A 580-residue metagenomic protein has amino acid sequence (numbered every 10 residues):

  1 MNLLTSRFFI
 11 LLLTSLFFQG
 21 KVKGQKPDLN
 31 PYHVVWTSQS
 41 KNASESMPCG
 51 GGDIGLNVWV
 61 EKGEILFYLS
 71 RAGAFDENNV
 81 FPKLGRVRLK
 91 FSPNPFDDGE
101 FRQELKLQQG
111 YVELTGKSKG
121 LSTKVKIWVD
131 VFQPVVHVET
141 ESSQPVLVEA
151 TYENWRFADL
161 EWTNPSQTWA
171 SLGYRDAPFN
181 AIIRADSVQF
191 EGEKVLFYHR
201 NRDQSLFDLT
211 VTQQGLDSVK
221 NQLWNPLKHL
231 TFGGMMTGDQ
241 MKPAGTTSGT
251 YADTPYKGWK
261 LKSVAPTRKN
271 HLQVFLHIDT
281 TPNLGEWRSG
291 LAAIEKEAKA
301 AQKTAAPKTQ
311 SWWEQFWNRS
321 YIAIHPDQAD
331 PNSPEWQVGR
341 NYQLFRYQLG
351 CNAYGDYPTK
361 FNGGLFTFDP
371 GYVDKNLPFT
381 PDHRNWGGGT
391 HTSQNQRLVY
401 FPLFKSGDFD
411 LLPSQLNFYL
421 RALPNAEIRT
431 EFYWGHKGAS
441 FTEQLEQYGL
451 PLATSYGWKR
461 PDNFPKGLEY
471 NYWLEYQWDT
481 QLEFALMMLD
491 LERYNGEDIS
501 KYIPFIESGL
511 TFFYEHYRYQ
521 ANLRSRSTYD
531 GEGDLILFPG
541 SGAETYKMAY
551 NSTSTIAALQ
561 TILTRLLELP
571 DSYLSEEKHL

Functional and structural regions predicted by a protein language model:
M1-Q25: Bacterial Sec-dependent N-terminal signal peptides
Q25-R460, E492, I499, I556 (+3 more regions): Aromatic-residue-lined binding/catalytic grooves and analogous aromatic/hydrophobic interfacial grooves in multimeric
N332-W336, W386-T390, L403, L468-D479 (+4 more regions): Alpha-helix capping and helix-loop boundary segments enriched in small/acidic/polar residues
G355-G364, L412-P413, G496-K501, S508 (+1 more regions): Short, well-structured active-site flanking segments
L452-G457, N463-L482, L486, Y494: Extracellular/periplasmic, surface-exposed regions of secreted and cell-surface proteins
T480-L491, Y502-Y517: Extended, hydrophobic alpha-helical segments in both membrane/secreted and soluble proteins
N495, P570-Y573: Long alpha-helical scaffolds in large eukaryotic adaptor/regulatory proteins, encompassing alpha-solenoid repeat systems
F512-L569: Acidic/histidine-rich catalytic neighborhood
